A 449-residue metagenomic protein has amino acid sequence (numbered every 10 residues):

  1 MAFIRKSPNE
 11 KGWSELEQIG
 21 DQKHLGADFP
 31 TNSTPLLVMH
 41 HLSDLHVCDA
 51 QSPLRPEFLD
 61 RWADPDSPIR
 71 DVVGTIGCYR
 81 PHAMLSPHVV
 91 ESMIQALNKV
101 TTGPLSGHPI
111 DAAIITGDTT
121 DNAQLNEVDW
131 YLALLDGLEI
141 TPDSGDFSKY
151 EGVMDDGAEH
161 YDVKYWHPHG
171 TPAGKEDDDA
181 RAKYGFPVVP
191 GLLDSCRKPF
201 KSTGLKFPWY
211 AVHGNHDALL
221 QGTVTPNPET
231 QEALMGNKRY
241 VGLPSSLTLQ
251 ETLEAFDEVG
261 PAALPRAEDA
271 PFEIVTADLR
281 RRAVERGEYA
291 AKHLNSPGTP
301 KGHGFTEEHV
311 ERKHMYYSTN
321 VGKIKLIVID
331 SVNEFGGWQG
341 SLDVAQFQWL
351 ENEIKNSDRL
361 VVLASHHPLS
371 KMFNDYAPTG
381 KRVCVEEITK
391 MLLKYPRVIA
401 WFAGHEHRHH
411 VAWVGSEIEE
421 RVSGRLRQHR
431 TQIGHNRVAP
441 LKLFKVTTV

Functional and structural regions predicted by a protein language model:
M1-E10, W413-V449: Binuclear metal-dependent phosphoesterase catalytic core
M1-I114, D121-H213, A218-Y316, L443 (+1 more regions): Acidic, histidine-bearing metal-coordination/catalytic regions of metal-dependent phosphoesterases
L36-D49, T75-Y79, K323-E334, A364 (+2 more regions): Active-site-proximal beta-strand elements of phosphoester/diester hydrolases
H46, T119-T120, N215-L219, P368 (+2 more regions): Catalytic metal-binding/acid-base residues of hydrolase active sites
S52, Q221-T223, W338-G340, T431-I433: Short conserved micro-motifs at the rims of enzyme active sites and ligand-binding pockets
L54-A63, W338-A345, V438: Short, polar loop/linker segments at the starts of domains and inter-domain junctions
N98-T102, D136-I140, E334, K355 (+4 more regions): Sec-exported extracytoplasmic/periplasmic mature domains
L105-A112, L205-P208, Y240-V328, N333-E419: His/acidic metal-ligating clusters that form di-metal
